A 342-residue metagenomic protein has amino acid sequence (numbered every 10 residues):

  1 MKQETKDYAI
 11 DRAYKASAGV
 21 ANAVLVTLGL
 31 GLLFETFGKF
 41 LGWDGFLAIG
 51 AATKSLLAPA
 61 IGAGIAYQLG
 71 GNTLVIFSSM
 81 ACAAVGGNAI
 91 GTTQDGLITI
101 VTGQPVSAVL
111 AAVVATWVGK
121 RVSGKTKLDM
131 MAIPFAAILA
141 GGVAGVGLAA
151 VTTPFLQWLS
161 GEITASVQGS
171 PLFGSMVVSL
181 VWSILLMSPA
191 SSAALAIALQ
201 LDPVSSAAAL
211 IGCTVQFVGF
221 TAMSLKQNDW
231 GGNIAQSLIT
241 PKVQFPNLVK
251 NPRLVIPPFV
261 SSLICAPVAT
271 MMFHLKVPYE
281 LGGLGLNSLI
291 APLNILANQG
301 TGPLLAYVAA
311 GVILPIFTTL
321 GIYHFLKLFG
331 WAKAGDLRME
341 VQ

Functional and structural regions predicted by a protein language model:
M1-Q342: Pore-lining transmembrane helices
